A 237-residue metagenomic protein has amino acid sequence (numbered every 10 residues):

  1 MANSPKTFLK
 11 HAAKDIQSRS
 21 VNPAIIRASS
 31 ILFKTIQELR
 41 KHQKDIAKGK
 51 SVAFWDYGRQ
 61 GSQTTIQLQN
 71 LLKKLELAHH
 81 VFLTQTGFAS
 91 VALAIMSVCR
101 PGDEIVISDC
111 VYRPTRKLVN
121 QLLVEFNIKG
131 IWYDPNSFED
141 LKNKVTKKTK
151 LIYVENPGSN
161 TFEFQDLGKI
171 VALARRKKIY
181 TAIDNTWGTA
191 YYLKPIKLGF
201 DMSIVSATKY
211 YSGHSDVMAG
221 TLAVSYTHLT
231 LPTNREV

Functional and structural regions predicted by a protein language model:
M1-I26: Short conserved active-site loop signatures built around small residues
T35-A89, P114-Q121: Conserved N-terminal alpha-helix of the aminotransferase class I/II PLP-enzyme fold
S97-P114, D134: Conserved PLP-anchoring active-site segment centered on the Schiff-base-forming lysine
K117-P157, T161-K169: PLP-dependent aminotransferase-class I/II
P157-Y180, G188-K194: Active-site core of PLP-dependent enzymes with the aminotransferase class I/II
I196-Y211, M218: Conserved active-site segment immediately N-terminal to the catalytic lysine that forms the internal aldimine
K197, T221-Y226: Short beta-strand-to-turn element immediately C-terminal to the catalytic PLP-Schiff-base lysine in fold type I
T227-T233: Conserved small/polar residues in nucleotide/adenosyl-binding loops
